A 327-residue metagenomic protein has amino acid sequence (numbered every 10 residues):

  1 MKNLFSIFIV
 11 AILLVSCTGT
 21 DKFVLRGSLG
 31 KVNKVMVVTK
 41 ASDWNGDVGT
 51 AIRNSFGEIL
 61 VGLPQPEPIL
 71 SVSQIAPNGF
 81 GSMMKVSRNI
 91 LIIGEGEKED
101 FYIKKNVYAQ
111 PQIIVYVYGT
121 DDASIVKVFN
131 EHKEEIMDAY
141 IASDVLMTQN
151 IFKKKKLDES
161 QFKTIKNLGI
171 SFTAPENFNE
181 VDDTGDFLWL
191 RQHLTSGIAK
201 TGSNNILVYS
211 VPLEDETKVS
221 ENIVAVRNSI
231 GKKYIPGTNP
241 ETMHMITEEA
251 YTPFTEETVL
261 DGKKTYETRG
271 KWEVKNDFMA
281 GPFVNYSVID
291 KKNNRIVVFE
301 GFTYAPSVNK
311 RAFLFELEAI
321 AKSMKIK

Functional and structural regions predicted by a protein language model:
K2-V10: Sec-dependent signal peptide recognition, specifically the positively charged N-region followed immediately by
L13-S16: C-terminal motif of bacterial Sec signal peptides marking the signal peptidase cleavage site
T20-Q112, V128: Start-of-domain marker
D21-K22, P175-G237: Secretory pathway targeting signatures of secreted, lumenal, and periplasmic proteins
L25-G30, D43-N45, N54, E58 (+2 more regions): N-terminal "mature-domain start" segment
P68-G119, A123, K232-N293: Signature of long, low-cysteine stretches enriched in small and polar/charged residues
I113-D121, I206-S210, R295-P306: Short, well-ordered beta-strand elements
V126-N150, F172, N294-K327: Surface-exposed amphipathic alpha-helical segments
